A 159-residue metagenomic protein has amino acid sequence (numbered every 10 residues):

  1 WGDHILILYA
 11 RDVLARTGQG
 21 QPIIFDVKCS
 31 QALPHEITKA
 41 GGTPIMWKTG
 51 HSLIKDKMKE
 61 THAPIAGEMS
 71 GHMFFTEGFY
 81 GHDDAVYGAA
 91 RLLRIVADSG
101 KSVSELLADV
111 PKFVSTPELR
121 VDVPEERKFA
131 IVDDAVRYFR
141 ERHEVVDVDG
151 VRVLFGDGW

Functional and structural regions predicted by a protein language model:
W1-G2: Conserved, well-ordered active-site substructure
I7-L8: Extended, compositionally biased non-globular segments that define protein topology
A15, Q19-W159: Phosphate-binding and adjacent anionic-ligand microenvironments
